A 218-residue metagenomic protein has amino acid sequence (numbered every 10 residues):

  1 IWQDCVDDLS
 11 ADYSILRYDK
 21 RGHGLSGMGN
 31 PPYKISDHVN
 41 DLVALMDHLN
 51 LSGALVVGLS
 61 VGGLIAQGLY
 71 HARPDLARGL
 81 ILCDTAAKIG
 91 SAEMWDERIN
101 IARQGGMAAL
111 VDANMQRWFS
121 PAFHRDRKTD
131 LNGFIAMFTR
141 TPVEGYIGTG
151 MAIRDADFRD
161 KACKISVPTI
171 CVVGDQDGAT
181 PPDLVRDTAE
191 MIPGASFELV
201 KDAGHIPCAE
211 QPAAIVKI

Functional and structural regions predicted by a protein language model:
Q3-V57, K217: Active-site loop/oxyanion-hole signature of alpha/beta-hydrolase fold enzymes
D19, L55, R78-I81, C163: Residue in the alpha/beta-hydrolase core beta-strand immediately N-terminal to the catalytic nucleophile
G58, G62-G63: Catalytic nucleophile loop
L64-V111, W118: Flexible "cap/lid" loop of the alpha/beta hydrolase fold
G90-E93, Q104-K164: Conserved alpha/beta-hydrolase catalytic His-Asp/Glu region
I165, C171-V173, D177: Short beta-strand/loop motif that positions the catalytic acidic residue of the alpha/beta-hydrolase fold
G178-L184: Conserved alpha/beta-hydrolase "acid-adjacent" motif
G194-I218: Catalytic active-site module of serine/aspartate enzymes centered on a nucleophile-bearing elbow/loop
